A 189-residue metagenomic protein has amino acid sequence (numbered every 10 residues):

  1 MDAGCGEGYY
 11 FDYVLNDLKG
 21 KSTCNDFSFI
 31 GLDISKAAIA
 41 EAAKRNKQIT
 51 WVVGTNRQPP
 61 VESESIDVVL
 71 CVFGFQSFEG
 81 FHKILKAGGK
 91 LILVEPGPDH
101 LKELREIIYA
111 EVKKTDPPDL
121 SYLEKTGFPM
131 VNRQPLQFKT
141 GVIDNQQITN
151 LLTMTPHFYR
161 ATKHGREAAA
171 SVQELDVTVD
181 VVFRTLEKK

Functional and structural regions predicted by a protein language model:
E7-C24: Conserved SAM-binding loop of SAM-dependent methyltransferases across substrates and taxa, primarily the Class I
S35: Conserved SAM/SAH-binding beta-strand->alpha-helix loop
A42-A43: Conserved SAM-binding loop
K47-R57: Conserved SAM-binding strand-loop segment of SAM-dependent methyltransferases
R57-V68: A short acidic, Gly/Pro-enriched loop at the edge of an enzyme's catalytic core that lines a small-molecule cofactor
F78-I92: A short glycine-rich, Lys/Arg-flanked "PGG" loop and its adjoining helix->strand segment in the class I
K90-P118: Conserved class I S-adenosyl-L-methionine
L136-K189: Conserved Class I S-adenosyl-L-methionine
